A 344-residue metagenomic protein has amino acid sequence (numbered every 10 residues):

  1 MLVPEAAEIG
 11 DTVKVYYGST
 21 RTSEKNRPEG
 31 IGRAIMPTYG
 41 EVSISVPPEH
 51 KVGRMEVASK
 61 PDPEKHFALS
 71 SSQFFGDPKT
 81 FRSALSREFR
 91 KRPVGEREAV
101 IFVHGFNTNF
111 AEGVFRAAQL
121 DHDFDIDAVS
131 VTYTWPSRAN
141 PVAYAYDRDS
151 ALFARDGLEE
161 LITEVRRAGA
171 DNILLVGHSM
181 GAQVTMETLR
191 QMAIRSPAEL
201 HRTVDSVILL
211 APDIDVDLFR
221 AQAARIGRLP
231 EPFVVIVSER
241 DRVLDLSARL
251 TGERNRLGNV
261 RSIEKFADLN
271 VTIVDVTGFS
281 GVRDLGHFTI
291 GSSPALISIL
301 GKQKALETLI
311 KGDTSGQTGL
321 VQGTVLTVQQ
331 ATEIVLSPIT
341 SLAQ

Functional and structural regions predicted by a protein language model:
M1-F75, K79, S83-F89, P93-V94 (+6 more regions): Lipolytic serine-hydrolase domain surface
E98: Alpha/beta-hydrolase fold active-site loops
I101-G105: The conserved beta1-alpha1 loop
T108-G113: Short substrate-entry loop that stabilizes the transition state in hydrolases
L158, G177-G181, T185: Gly/Ala-rich beta-loop-alpha elbow adjacent to hydrolase catalytic centers
